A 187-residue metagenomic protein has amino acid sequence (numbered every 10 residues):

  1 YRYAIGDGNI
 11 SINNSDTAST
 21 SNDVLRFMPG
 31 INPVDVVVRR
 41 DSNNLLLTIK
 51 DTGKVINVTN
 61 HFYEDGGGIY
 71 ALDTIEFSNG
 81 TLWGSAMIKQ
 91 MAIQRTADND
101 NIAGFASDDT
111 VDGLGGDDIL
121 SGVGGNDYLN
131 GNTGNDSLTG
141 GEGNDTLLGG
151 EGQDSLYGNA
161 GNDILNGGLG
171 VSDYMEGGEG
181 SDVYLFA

Functional and structural regions predicted by a protein language model:
Y1-D41, G53-Y70, N99-A103, D108-A187: Acidic, glycine-rich calcium-binding repeat modules characteristic of RTX/beta-roll and related beta-solenoid repeat
L46-I93: Low-complexity acidic/polar repeat-biased segments
T96: Conserved phosphate-coordination/catalytic loops
